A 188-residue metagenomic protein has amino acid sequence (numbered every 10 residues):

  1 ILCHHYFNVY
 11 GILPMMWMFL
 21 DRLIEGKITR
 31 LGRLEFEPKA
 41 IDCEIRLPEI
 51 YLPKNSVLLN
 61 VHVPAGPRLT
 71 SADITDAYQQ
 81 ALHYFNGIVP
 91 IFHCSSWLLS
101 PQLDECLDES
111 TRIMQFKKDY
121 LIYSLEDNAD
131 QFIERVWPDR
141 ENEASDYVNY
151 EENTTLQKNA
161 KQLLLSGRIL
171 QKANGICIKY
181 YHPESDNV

Functional and structural regions predicted by a protein language model:
I1-L69, G87-I91, E105-V188: Non-catalytic substrate-recognition and accessory regions of acyl/acetyltransferase enzymes
R68-Y84, F92: Conserved acetyl-CoA-binding loop-helix of GNAT-fold acetyltransferases
F92-L103: Conserved beta-strand-loop-alpha-helix junction that forms the acyl-donor binding cleft
